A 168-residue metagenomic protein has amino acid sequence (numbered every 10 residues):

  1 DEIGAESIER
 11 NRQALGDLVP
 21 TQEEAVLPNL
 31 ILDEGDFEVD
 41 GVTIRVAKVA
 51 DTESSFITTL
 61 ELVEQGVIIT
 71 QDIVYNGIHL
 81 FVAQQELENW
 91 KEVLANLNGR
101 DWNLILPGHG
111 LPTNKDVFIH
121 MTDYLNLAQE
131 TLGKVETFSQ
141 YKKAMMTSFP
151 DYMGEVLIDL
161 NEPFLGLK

Functional and structural regions predicted by a protein language model:
D1, E53-F56, Y75-L80, L106-D116: Active-site environment of divalent metal-dependent phosphoester hydrolases
D1-D36, G133: Active-site HxH/HxHxD metal-binding segment of metal-dependent hydrolases
D1-G4, G77-A83, Q129-L132: Second-shell loop/turn segments in exported
I8-R12, I69, Y124, M145: Conserved short hydrophobic patches within well-ordered secondary structure
T21-A95: Catalytic core of the metallo-beta-lactamase
T43, D151-Y152: Short coil/loop linkers at secondary-structure junctions
E61, E88-A144, P150: Divalent-metal (often Zn2+) His-rich catalytic cores of metallo-beta-lactamase-fold enzymes
G154-K168: Short, amphipathic C-terminal "tail helix"
